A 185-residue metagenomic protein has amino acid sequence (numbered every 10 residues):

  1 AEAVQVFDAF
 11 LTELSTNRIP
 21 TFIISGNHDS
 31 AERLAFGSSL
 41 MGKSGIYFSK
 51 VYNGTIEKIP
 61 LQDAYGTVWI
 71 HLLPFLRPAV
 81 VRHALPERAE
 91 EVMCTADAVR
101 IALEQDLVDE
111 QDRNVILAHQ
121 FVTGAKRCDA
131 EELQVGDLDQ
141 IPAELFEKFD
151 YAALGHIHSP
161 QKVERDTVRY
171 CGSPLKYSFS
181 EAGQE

Functional and structural regions predicted by a protein language model:
A1-I24, H28-E185: Extended recognition/assembly regions associated with phosphoester-bond processing machinery
